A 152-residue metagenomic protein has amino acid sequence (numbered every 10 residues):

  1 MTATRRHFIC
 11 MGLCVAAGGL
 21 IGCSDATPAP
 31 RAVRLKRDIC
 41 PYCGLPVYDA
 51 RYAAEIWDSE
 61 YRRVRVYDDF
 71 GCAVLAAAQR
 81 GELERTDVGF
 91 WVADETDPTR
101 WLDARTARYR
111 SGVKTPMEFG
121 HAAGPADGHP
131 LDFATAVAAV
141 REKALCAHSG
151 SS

Functional and structural regions predicted by a protein language model:
M1-A16: N-terminal secretory signal peptides and thylakoid transit peptides that target proteins across membranes
I21-G22: C-terminal motif of bacterial Sec signal peptides marking the signal peptidase cleavage site
R37: Residues immediately within or flanking Cys/His clusters that coordinate Zn2+ in small zinc-binding modules
C40: Short cysteine-rich clusters marking metal-coordination/redox-active sites
G44: Cys/His-coordinated zinc-binding microdomains
D49-A50: Short, non-ligating residues that shape and space the ligands of small metal-coordination modules and catalytic
F70-L83: Short metal-binding segments enriched for Cys and/or His
E118-S152: C-terminal partner/receptor-binding element of secreted or periplasmic proteins
